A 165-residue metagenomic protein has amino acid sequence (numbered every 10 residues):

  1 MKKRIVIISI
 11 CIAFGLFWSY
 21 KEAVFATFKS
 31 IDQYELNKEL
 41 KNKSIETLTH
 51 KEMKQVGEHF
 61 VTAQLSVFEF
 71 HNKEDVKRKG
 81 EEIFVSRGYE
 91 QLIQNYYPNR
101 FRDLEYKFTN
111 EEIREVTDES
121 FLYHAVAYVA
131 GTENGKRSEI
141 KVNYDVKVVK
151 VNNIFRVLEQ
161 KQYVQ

Functional and structural regions predicted by a protein language model:
M1-R4: Positively charged n-region of N-terminal signal peptides that target proteins for export
V6-K21: Hydrophobic membrane-insertion alpha-helices, especially the h-region of bacterial N-terminal signal peptides
W18-Y34: Sec-dependent signal peptide cleavage junction
K38-R102: Core segments of small alpha/beta cavity-forming domains
Q64, G80, E111, Q160-Q162: Polar/charged side chains located within well-ordered beta-strands of beta-rich proteins
N95-V116: A short, amphipathic edge element
D118-Q165: Exposed beta-sheet edge and beta->alpha loop/turn motif
